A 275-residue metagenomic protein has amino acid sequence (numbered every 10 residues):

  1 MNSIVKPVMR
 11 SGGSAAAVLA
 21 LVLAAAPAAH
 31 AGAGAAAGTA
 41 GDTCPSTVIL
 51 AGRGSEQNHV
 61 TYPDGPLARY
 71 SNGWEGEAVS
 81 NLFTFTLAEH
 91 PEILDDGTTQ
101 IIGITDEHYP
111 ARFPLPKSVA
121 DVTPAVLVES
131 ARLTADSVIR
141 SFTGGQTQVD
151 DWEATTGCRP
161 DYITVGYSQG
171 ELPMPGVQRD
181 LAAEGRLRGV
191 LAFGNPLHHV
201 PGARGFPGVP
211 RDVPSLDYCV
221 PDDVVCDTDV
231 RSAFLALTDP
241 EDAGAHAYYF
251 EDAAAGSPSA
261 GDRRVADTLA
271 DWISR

Functional and structural regions predicted by a protein language model:
M1-A33: Secretory targeting and sorting signals
A17-A24, Y167, P173, R264: Hydrophobic alpha-helical membrane segments, chiefly transmembrane helices and signal peptide h-regions, characterized
A31-G41: Low-complexity, acidic Ser/Thr/Pro-rich repeat tracts that form intrinsically disordered stalk/linker regions of very
G38, T86-I93, H199-P207: Intrinsically disordered, low-complexity boundary segments flanking structured domains
G41-R159, D222, D227-R263, R275: Active-site catalytic motif of lipid deacylating hydrolases and related acyltransferases
F142-D217, V225: Serine-dependent carboxylesterase/thioesterase catalytic core of lipase-like alpha/beta-hydrolase/SGNH enzymes
T268-R275: C-terminal alpha-helix
